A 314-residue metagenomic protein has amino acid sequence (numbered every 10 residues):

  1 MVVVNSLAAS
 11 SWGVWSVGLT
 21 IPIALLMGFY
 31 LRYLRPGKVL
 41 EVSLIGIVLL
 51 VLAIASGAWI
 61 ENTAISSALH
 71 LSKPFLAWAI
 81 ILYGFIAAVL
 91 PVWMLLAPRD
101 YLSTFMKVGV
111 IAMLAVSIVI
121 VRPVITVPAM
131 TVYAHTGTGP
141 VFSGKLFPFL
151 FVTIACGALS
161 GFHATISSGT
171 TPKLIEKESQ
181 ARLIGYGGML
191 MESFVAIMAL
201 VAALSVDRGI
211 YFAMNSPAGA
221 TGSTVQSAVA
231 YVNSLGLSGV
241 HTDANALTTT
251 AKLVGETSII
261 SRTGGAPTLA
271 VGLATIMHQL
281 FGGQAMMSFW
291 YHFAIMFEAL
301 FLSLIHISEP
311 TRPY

Functional and structural regions predicted by a protein language model:
M1-S16, G185-I210, S238, T249 (+4 more regions): Membrane-interface helix-loop-helix modules in multi-pass membrane proteins
V2-S11, P22-E41, A55-S67, L82-L102 (+2 more regions): Membrane-water interface regions at transmembrane-helix termini and the short interhelical loops of multi-pass membrane
A8-I21, L69-L82, T153: Structural signature of hydrophobic alpha-helical transmembrane segments
G28-R32, V48-W78, I86-A88, V108-A134 (+1 more regions): Hydrophobic alpha-helical segments and their helix-loop junctions in multi-pass secondary transporters
V48-A53, T104-I125, R182-I210, G239 (+1 more regions): Selective recognition of specific alpha-helical transmembrane segments in multi-pass small-molecule
K73-L90, V116-P123, H135-E176, I184 (+5 more regions): Hydrophobic, membrane-embedded alpha-helices of multi-pass small-molecule transporters
I118-A134, L190-V271: Extracellular/periplasmic helix-exit of transmembrane alpha-helices
S303-Y314: Residue-level detector of conserved catalytic or cofactor/ligand-binding positions in enzyme active sites
